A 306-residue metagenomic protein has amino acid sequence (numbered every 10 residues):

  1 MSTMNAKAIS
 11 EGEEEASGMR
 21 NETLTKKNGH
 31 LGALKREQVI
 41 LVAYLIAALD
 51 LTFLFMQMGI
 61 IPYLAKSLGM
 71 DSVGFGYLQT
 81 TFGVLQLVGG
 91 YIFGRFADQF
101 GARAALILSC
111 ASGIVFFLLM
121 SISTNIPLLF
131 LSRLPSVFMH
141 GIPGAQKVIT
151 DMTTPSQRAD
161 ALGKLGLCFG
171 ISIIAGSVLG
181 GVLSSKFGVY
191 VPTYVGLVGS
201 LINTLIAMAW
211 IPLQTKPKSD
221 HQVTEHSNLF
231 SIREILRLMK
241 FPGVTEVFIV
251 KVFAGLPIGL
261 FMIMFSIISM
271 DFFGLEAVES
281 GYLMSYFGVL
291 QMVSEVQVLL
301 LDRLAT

Functional and structural regions predicted by a protein language model:
R20-E37, L213-I249: Juxtamembrane intracellular "pre-TM" segments in multi-pass secondary transporters
K35-Y63, F241-F261: Pair of pore-lining "gating" transmembrane helices in MFS-fold secondary transporters
A48, F116, P127-H140: Hydrophobic core of transmembrane alpha-helices in multi-pass small-molecule transporters, especially MFS/SLC-type
G59-V73, I263-E279: Short amphipathic helix-loop junctions that connect adjacent transmembrane helices in Major Facilitator Superfamily/SLC
G83-Y91, I173-I174, G288-V296: Residue-level signature of mid-helix packing/kink "hotspots" within the transmembrane helices of 12-pass Major
V88-M120, T124: Conserved MFS/SLC helix-loop-helix module at the cytosolic interface between two early adjacent transmembrane helices
G90-G101, S184, S294-T306: Helix-to-loop junctions at the C-terminal end of transmembrane segments in multipass secondary transporters
S132-G170: Cytoplasmic helix-loop-helix junction between adjacent transmembrane helices in 12-TM secondary transporters
